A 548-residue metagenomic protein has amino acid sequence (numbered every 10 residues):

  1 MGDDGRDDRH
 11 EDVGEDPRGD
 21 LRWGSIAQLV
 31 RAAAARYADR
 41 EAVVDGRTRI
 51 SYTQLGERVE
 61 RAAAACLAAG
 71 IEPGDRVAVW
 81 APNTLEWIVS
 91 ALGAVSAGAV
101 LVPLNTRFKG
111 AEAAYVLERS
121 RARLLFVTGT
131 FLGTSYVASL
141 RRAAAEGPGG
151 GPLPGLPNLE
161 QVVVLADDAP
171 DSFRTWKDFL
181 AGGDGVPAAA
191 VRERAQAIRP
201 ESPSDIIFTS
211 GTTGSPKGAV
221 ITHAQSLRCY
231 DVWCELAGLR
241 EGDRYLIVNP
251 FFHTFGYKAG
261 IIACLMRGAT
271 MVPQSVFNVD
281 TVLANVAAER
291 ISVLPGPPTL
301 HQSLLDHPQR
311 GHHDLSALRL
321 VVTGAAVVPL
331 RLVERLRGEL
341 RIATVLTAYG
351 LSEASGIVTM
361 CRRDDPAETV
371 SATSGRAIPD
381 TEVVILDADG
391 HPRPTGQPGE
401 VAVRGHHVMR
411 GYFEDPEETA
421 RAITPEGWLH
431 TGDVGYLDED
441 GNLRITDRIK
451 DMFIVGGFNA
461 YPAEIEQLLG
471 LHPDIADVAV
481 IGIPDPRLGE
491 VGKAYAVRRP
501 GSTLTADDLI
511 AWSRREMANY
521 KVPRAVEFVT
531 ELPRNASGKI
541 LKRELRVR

Functional and structural regions predicted by a protein language model:
R18-R22, L29-R31, D39-T84, I88 (+5 more regions): Conserved AMP-binding/adenylate-forming core of the ANL superfamily
L21-W23, A38-D39, G155-L156, V163-V164 (+6 more regions): Conserved pre-ATP/AMP-binding loop-to-beta segment of ANL
G56-R61, V186, P200, D205 (+4 more regions): Conserved structural elements of the adenylate-forming
A63, D75-R76, P82-V102, T106-G110 (+4 more regions): A short helix-loop-beta submotif of the ANL/AMP-binding
A68-A69, A99-D178, P500-S502: Structural core segment of the AMP-binding/adenylate-forming
F108-A114, L125-V127, L294, G405 (+6 more regions): AMP-binding/adenylate-forming catalytic core of the ANL superfamily
D178-A181, I291-G296, L305-T369, E382: Gly/Ser/Thr-rich phosphate-binding loop
L227-R244, F252-V293, H307: Conserved AMP-binding/adenylation subdomain of ANL enzymes
